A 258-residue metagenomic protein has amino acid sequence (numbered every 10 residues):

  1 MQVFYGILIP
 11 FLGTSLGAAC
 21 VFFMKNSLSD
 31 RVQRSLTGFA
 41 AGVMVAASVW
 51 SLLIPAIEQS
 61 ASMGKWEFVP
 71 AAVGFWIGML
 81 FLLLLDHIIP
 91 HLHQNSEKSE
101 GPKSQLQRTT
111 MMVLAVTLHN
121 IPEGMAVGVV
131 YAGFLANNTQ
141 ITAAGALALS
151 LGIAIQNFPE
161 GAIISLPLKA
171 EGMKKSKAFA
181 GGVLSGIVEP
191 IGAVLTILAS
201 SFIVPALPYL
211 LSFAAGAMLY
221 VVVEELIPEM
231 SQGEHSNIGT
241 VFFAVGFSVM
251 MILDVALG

Functional and structural regions predicted by a protein language model:
M1-G258: Intrinsically disordered, metal-sensing/regulatory segments
